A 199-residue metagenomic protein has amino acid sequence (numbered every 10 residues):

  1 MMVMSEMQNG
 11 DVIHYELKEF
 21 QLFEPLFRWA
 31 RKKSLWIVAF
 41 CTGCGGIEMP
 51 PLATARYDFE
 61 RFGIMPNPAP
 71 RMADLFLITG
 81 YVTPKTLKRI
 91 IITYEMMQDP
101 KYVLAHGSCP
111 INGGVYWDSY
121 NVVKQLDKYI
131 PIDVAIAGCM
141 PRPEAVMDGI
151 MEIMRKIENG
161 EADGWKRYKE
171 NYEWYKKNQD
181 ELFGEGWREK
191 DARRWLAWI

Functional and structural regions predicted by a protein language model:
M1-M72, E189, W198: N-terminal, charge-rich interaction modules
M2-G10, Q98-D99, P110, W117 (+1 more regions): Small-residue-rich alpha-helical packing segments, especially N-terminal targeting/signal peptides and transmembrane
V12-E16, T93, G114, S119-Y120 (+2 more regions): Unusually extended, aromatic-enriched hydrophobic runs near protein termini
F27-S34, Q98, M154, E158: Generic secondary-structure transition motif, activating predominantly at the C-termini of alpha-helices
I47-P50, A55, E60-Y129, I136-A145: Cofactor-cradling patches in redox/metallo enzymes
D127-I199: C-terminal functional extensions of proteins
